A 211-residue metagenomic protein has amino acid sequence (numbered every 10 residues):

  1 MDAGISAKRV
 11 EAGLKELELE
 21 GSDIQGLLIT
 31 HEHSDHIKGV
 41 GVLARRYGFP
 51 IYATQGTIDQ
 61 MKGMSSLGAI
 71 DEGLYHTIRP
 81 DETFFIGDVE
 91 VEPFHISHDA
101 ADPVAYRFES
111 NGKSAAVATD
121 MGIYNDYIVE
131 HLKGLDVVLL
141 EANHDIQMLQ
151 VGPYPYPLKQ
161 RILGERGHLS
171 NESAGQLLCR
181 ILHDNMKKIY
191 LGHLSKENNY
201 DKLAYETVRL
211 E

Functional and structural regions predicted by a protein language model:
M1-G4, Q25-E32, Y52-Q55, A116-T119 (+2 more regions): Active-site neighborhood of phospho(di)ester-bond hydrolases with catalytic His/Asp-centered motifs
M1-L17, V104-D120, V137: Conserved beta-strand hairpin/beta-sheet module of binuclear metal-dependent hydrolase folds, prominently
S6-T54: Active-site metal-binding motif and surrounding structural segment of the metallo-beta-lactamase
L19-S22, L43-Y47, A69, H131-G134 (+1 more regions): Short, conserved loop/helix-junction motifs that constitute active-site signature segments in enzyme catalytic cores
H33-I37, I58-Q60, A101, I123-D126 (+2 more regions): Active-site environment of divalent metal-dependent phosphoester hydrolases
K38-Y47, K62-S65, N199-E206: Metal-dependent catalytic neighborhoods of phosphoester/phosphodiester hydrolases
Q55-A105, E109-G112: Metallo-beta-lactamase
D126-E211: Cap/insert and terminal regions of metallo-dependent hydrolase folds
